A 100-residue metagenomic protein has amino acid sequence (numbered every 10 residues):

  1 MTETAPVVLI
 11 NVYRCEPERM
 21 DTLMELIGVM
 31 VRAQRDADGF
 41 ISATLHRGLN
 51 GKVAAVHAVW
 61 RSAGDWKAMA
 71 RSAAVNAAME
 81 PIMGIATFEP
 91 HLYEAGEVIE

Functional and structural regions predicted by a protein language model:
T2, V29-I41, V59-L92: An amphipathic, aromatic/His-enriched active-site/gating alpha helix that lines ligand/cofactor pockets
T4-V7, L23-M24, A95: Low-complexity, intrinsically disordered short peptide segments enriched in small/polar/basic residues
V7-Y13, T44-A70: Short, well-ordered beta-strand segments in beta-rich or mixed alpha/beta enzyme and ligand-binding folds
V8-N11, T22, D38: Solvent-exposed, well-ordered amphipathic alpha-helical segments that flank/support binding or catalytic loops
V12-R14, L92-A95: Short amphipathic
R14-E25: Short, surface-exposed ligand-recognition loops at beta-strand->loop->(often short) alpha-helix junctions that present
G96-E100: Short, low-order "capping/linker" segments at domain edges
